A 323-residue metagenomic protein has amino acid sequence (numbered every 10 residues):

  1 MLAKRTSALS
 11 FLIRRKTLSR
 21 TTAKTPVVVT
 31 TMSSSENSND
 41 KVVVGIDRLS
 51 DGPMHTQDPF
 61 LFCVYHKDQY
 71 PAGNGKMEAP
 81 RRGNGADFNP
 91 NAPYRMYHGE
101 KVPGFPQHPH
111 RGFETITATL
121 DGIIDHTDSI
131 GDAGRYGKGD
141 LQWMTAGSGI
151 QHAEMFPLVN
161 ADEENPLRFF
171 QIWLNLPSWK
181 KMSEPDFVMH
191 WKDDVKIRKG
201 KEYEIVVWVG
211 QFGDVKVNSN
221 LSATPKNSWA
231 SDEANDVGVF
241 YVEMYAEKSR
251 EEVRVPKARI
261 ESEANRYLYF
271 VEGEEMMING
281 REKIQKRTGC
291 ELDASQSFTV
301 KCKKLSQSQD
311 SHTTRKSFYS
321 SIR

Functional and structural regions predicted by a protein language model:
L2-R323: Jelly-roll (double-stranded beta-helix
